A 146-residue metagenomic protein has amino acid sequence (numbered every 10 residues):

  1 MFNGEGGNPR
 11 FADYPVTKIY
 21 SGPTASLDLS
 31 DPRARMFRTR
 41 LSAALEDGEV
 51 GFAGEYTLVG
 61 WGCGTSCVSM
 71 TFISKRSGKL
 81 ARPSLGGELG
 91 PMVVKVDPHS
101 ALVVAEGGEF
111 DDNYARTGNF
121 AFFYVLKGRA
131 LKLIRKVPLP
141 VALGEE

Functional and structural regions predicted by a protein language model:
M1-G48: Terminal domain-start segments
G6-P9, T24, V50, Y56 (+2 more regions): Compositionally biased, intrinsically disordered low-complexity regions
K18-R35, T71-S84, G118-V137: Surface-exposed loop/turn elements that mediate protein-protein interactions on large endomembrane-trafficking
T39-L41, A53-E55, S84-G87, A105: Short amphipathic alpha-helical surface micro-motifs
S42-F52, M92-H99: Structural signature of eukaryotic scaffold interfaces centered on beta-propeller domains
D47-L85: Mid-length scaffold segments of soluble, non-membrane domains
S84-A130, P138-E146: Short aromatic loop motif centered on NTY/YTY
